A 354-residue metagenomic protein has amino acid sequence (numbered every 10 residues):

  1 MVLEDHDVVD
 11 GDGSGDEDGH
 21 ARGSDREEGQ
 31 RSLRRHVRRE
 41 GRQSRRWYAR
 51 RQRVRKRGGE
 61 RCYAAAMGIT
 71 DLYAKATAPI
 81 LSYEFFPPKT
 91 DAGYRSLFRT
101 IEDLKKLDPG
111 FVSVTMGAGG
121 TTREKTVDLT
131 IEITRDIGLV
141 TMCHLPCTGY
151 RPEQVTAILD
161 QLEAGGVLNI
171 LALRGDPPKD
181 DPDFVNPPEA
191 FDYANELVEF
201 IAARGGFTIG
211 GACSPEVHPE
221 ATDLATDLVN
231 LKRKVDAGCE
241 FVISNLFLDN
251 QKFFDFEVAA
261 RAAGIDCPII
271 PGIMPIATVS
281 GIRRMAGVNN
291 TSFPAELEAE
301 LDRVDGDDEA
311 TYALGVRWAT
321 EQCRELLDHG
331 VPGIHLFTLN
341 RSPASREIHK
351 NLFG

Functional and structural regions predicted by a protein language model:
M1-V2, V8-V9, V37, Y48 (+1 more regions): Hydrophobic alpha-helical signal/anchor motif
V8-S14, A21-S24, S32, S44 (+1 more regions): Short linear motifs in low-complexity or flexible loops
A66-Y83, T90, F200, F353-G354: N-terminal amphipathic alpha-helix/helix-capping segment at the start of soluble metabolic enzymes
T70, G93-Y94, G120-E132, R151-A157 (+5 more regions): Active-site-adjacent beta->alpha loops and helix N-cap segments on the catalytic face of soluble alpha/beta enzymes
I80-S96, T141-E153, G210-T226, D302-R317: Active-site mouth loops of central-metabolism enzymes
E84, V112, L162, K234 (+3 more regions): Conserved, mostly hydrophobic/aromatic
D91-L104, T126, P152-L159, T222-R233 (+1 more regions): Short, acidic/polar
P188-S214, D266-V316, E321, L352-G354: Active-site pocket-lining/capping segments in soluble small-molecule metabolic enzymes
